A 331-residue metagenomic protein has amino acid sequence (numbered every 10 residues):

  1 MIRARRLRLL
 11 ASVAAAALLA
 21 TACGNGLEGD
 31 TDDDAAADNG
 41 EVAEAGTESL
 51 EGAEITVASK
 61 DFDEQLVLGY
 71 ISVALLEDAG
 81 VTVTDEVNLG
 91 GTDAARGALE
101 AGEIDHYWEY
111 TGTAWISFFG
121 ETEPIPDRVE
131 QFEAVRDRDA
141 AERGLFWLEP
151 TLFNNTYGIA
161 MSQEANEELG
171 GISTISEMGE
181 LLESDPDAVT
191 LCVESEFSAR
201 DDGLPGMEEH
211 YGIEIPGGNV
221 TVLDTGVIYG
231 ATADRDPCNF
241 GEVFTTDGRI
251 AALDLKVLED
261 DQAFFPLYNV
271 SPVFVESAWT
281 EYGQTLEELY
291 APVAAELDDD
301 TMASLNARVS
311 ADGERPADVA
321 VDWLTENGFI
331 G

Functional and structural regions predicted by a protein language model:
L19-A22: C-terminal motif of bacterial Sec signal peptides marking the signal peptidase cleavage site
G24-L27: Bacterial signal peptide processing site
D33-Y70, V87-G91, E196-A199: Extracytoplasmic "Venus flytrap"
D63, D85-G97, P216-G230: Short helix-initiation/N-cap motifs at beta->coil->alpha
F118-V129, E133-L148, R235-C238, R249-Q262: Ligand-binding "clamshell"
R128-T190, A295-D299: A conserved helix-loop-strand patch within extracytoplasmic ligand-binding domains of the periplasmic binding
Y157-E167, Y268-Y282: A bilobed periplasmic-binding-protein/Venus flytrap-type ligand-binding module shared by bacterial periplasmic
S184-D260: Ligand-binding pocket segment of bilobal, Venus flytrap-like solute-binding proteins
